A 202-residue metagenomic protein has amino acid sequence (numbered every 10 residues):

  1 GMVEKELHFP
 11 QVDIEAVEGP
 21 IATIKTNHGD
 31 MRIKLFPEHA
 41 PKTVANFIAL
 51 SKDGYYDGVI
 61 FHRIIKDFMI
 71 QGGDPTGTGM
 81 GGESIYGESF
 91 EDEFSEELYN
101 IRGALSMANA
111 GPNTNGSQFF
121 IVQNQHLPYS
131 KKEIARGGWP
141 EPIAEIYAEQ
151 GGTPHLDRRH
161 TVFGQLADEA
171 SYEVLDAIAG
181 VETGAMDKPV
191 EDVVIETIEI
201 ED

Functional and structural regions predicted by a protein language model:
G1-D202: Cyclophilin-like peptidyl-prolyl cis-trans isomerases
